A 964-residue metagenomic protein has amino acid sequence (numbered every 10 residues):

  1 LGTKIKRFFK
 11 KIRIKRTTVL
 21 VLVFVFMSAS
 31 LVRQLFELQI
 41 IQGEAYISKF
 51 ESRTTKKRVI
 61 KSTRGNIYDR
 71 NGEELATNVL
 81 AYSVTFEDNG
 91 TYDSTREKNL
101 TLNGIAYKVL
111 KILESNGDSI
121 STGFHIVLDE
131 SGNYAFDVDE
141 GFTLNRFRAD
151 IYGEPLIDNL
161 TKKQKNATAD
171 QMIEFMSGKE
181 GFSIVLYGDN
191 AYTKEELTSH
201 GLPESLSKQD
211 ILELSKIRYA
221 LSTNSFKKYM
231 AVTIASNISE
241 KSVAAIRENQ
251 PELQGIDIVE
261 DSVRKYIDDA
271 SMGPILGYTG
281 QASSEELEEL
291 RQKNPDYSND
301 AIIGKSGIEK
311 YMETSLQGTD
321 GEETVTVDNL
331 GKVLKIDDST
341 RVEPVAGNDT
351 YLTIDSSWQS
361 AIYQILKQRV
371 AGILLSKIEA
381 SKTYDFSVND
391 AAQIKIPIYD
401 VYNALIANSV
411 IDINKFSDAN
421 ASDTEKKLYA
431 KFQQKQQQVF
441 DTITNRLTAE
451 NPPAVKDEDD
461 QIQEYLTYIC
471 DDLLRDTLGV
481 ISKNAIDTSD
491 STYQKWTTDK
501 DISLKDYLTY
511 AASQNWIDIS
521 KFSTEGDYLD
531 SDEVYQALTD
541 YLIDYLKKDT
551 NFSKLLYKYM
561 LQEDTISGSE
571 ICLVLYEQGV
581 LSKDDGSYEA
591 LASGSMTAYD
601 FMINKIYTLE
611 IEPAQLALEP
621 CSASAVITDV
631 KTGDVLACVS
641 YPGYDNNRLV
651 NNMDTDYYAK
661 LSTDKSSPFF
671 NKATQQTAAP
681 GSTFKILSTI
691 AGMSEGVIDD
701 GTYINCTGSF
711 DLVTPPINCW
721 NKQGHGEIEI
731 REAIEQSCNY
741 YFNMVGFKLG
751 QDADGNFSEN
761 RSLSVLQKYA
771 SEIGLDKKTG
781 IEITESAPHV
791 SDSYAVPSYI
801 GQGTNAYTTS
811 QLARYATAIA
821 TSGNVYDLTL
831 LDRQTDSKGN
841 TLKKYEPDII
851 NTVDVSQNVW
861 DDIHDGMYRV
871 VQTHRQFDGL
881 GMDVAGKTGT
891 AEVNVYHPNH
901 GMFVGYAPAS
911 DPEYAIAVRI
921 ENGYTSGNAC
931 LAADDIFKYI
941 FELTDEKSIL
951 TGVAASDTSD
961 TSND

Functional and structural regions predicted by a protein language model:
G2-K605, Q615-S624, G643, G746 (+2 more regions): Membrane-proximal periplasmic segments of bacterial cell-envelope enzymes, especially penicillin-binding proteins
Q34, G72, A106-K108, I246 (+9 more regions): Active-site SXXK
T54-K56, E87-N99, K228-S236, D296-N299 (+9 more regions): Second-shell loop/turn segments in exported
G65-Y68, A76, D261, I267 (+8 more regions): Active-site beta-strand/loop architecture of penicillin-binding DD-peptidases
N348-D349, I394-T444, F669-N671, I698-L766 (+1 more regions): Conserved catalytic neighborhood of penicillin-recognizing serine enzymes
S622, P716-N718, K722, E729 (+1 more regions): Mid-domain, small-residue-enriched loop/turn segments at the edges of structured enzyme/sensor domains
N647-L649, F684, M693-L712, G823-Q834: Short, well-structured active-site flanking segments
D654-T674: Surface-exposed acidic, glycine/proline-enriched linker/cap segments that occur as 15-30-residue helix-coil
